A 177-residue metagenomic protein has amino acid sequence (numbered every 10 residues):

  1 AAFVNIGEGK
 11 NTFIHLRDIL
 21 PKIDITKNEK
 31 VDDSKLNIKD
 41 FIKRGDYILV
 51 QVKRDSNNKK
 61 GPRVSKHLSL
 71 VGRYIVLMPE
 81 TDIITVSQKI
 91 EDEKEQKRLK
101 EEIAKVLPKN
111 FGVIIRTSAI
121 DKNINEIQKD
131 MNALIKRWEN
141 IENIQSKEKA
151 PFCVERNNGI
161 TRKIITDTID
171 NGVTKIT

Functional and structural regions predicted by a protein language model:
A1-T177: Single-stranded RNA-binding surfaces
